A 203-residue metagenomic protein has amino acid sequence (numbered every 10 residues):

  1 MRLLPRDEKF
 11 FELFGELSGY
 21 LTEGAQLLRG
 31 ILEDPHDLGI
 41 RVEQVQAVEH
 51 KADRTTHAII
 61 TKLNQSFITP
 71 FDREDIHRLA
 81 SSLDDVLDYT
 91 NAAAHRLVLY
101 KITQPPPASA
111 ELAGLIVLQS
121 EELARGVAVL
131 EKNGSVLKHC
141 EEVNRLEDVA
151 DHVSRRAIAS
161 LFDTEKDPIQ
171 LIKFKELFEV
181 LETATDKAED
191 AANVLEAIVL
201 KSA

Functional and structural regions predicted by a protein language model:
M1-A203: Cytosolic, long alpha-helical scaffolding segments
